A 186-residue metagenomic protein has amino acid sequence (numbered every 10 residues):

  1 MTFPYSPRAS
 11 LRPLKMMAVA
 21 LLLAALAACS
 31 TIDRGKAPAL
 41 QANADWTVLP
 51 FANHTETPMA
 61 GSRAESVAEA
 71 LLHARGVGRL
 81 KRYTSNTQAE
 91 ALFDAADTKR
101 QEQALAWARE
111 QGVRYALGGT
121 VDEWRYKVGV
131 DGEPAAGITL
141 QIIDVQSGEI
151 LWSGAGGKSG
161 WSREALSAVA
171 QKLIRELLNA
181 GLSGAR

Functional and structural regions predicted by a protein language model:
M1-C29: Sec-dependent bacterial lipoprotein signal peptides
P4, L92-A95, V128-D131: Short secondary-structure transition/capping segments
C29-A44, E65, W107-Q111, Y126 (+2 more regions): C-terminal/domain-edge helix-coil "capping" segments
A42-D45, P50, T55-Q111, E149-S153: N-terminal segment of the mature soluble domain
T47-P50, A116-T120, G137-Q141, W152-A155: Soluble periplasmic/extracytoplasmic beta-strand elements of cell-envelope proteins
N53-E56, N86-A89, D122-K127, K158-W161: Solvent-exposed loop/turn segments at secondary-structure junctions within structured extracellular/periplasmic domains
